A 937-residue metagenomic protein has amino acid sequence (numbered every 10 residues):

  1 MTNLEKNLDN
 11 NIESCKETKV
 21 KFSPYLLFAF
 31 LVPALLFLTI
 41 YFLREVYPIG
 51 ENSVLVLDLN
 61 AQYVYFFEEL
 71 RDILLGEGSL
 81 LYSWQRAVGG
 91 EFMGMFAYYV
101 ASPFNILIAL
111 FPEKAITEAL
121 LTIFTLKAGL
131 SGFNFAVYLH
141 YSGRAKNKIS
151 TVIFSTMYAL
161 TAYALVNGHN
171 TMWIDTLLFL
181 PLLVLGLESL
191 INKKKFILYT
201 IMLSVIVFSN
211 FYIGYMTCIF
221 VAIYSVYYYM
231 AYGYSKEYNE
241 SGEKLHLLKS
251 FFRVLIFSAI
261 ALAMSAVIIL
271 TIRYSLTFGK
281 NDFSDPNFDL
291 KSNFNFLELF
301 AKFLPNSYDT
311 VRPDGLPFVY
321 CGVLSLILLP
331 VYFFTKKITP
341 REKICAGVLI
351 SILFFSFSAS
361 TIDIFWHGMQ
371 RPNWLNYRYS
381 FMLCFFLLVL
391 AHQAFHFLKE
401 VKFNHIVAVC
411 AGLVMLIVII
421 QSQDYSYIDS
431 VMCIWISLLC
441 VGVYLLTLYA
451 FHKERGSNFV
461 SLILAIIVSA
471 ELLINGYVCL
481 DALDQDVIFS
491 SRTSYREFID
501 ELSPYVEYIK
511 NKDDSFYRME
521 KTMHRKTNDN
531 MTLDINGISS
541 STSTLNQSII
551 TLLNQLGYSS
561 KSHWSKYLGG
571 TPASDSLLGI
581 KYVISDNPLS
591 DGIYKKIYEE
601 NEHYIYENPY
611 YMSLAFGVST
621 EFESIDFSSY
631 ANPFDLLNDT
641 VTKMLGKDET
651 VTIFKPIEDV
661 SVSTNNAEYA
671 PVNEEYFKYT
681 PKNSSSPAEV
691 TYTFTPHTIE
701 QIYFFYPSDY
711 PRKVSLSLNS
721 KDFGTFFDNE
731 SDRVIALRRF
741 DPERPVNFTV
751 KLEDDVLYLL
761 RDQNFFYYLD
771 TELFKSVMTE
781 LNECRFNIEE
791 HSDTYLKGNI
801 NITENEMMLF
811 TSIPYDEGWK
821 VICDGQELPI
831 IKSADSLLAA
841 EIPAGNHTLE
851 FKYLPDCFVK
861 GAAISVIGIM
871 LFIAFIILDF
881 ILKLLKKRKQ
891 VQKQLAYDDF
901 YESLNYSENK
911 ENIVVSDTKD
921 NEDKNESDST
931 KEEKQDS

Functional and structural regions predicted by a protein language model:
M1-V46, K249, R253, S258 (+4 more regions): Start-transfer (signal-anchor) and selected internal transmembrane alpha helices of multi-pass inner/ER membrane
N11, C15-G90, V487, R496-T527 (+1 more regions): Hydrophobic alpha-helical membrane-insertion signals
K19, F66, V651-L904, D936-S937: Active-site-proximal, structured, solvent-exposed surfaces of multi-pass membrane proteins that position macromolecular
P33, F37, F124-S142, N147-G233 (+3 more regions): Membrane-embedded helix bundles of polyisoprenyl
L35-F135, T156-L177, M216, S265 (+6 more regions): Membrane-interface coil-to-helix junctions
L57, A61-L70, P103, S250-K336 (+10 more regions): Periplasmic/ER-lumenal interhelical loops and adjacent helix-loop junctions in multi-pass membrane proteins
R86, I467-R496, E507-L577, Y610-S613 (+5 more regions): Extracytoplasmic/lumenal acceptor-recognition loop(s) of multi-pass membrane glycoenzymes
K194, I213, I344-T361, Q370-F498 (+1 more regions): Contiguous transmembrane helix-bundle modules in multi-pass membrane proteins
